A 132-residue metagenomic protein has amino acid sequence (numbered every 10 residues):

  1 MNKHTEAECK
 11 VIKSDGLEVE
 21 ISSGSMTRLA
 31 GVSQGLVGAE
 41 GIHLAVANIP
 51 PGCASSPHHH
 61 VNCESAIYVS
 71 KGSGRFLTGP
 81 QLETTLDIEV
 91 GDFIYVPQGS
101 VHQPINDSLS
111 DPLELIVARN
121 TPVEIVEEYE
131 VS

Functional and structural regions predicted by a protein language model:
M1-G41, S56, E128-S132: A short, N-terminal "cap"/entry segment at the start of jelly-roll beta-barrel domains of the cupin/DSBH fold
L44-N48, A66, T85, F93-Y95 (+1 more regions): Conserved hydrophobic/aromatic beta-strand scaffold that supports enzyme active sites
A54, C63-V90: A short beta-strand-loop-beta hairpin characteristic of the jelly-roll/cupin
H58-H60, H102: Histidine-centered divalent metal-coordination motifs
T85, E89-V90, Q98-I125: Ligand-binding loop in jelly-roll beta-barrel domains
